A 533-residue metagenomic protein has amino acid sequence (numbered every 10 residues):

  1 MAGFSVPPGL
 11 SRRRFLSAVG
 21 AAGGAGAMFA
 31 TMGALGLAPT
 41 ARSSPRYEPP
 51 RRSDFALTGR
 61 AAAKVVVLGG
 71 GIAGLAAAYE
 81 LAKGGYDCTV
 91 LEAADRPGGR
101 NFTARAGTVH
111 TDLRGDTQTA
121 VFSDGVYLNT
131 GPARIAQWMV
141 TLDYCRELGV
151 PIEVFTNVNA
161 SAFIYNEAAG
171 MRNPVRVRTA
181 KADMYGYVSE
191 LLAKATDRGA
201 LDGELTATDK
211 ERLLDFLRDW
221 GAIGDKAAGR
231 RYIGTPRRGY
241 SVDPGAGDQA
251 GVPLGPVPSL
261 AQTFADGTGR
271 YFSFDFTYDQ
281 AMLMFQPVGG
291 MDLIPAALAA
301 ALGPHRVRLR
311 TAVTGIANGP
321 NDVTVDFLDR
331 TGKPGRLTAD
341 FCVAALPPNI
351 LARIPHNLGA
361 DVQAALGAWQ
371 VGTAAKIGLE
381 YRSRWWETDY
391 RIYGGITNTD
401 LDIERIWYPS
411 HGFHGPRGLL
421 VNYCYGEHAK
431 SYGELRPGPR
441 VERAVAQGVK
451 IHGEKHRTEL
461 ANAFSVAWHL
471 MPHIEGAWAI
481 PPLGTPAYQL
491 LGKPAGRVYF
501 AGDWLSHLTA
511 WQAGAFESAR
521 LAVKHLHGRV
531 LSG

Functional and structural regions predicted by a protein language model:
G3-F4, G9, A18, G24-A30 (+5 more regions): Conserved flavin/dinucleotide-binding core of flavoenzymes
P49-A193: N-terminal glycine-rich phosphate/pyrophosphate-binding loop and immediately adjacent elements
L68, R336-N349: Short hydrophobic core segments
V158, A193-A312, D322, T338 (+2 more regions): Active-site/ligand-binding neighborhood in enzyme catalytic cores
N318-R336: Conserved beta-strand-loop-beta-strand element in the redox core of flavoprotein oxidoreductases
A344-D361: Flavin (primarily FAD) binding-site architecture
Q363-Y390: Central beta-strand plus flanking loop segment that forms part of the substrate or channel wall within the catalytic
